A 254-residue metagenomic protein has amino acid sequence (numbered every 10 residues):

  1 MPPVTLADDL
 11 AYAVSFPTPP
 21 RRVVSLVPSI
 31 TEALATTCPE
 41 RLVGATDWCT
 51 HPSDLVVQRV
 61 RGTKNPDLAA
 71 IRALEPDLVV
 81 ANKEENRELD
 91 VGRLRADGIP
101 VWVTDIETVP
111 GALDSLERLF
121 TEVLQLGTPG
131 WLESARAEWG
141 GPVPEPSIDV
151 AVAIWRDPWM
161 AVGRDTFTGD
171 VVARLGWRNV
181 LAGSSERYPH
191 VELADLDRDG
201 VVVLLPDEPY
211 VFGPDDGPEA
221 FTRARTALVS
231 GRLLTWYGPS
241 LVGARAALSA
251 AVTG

Functional and structural regions predicted by a protein language model:
M1-G254: N-terminal ligand-binding lobe of clamshell/alpha-beta domains
